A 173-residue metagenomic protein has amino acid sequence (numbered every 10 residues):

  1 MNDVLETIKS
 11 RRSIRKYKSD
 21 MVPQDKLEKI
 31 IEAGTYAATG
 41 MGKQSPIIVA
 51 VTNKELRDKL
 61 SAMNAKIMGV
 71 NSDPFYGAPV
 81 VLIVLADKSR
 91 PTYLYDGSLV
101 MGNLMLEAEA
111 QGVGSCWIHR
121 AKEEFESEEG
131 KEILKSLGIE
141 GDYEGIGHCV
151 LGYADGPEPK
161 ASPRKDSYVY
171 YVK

Functional and structural regions predicted by a protein language model:
M1-K173: Acidic, surface-exposed loops and disordered segments
